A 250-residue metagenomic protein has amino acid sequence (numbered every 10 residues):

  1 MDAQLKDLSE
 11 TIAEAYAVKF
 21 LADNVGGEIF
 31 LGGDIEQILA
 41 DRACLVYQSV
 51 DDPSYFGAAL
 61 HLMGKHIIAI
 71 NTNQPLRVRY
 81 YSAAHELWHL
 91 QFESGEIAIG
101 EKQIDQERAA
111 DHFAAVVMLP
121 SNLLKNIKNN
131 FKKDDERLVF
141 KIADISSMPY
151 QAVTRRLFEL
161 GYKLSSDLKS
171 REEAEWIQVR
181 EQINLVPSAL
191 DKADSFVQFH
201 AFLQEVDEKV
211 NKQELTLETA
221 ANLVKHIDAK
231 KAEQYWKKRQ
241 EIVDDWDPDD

Functional and structural regions predicted by a protein language model:
M1-D250: Active-site hotspot residues in diverse enzymes, especially metal/ion-binding acidic/histidine motifs
